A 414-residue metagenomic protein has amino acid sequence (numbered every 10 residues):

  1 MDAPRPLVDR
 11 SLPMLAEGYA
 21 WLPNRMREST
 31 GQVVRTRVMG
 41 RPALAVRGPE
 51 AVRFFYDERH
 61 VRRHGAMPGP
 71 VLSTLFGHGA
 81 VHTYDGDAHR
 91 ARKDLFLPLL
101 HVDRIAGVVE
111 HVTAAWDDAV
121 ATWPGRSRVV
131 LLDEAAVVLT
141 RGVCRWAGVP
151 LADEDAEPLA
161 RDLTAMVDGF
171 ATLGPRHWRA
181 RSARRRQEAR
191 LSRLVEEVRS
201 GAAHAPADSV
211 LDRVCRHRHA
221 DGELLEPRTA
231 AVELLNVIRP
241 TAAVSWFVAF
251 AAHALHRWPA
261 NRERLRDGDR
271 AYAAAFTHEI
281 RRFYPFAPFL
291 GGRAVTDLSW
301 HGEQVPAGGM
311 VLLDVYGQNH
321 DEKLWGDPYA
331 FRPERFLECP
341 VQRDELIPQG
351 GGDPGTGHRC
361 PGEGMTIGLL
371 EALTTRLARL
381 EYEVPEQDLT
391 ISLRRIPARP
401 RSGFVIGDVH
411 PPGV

Functional and structural regions predicted by a protein language model:
M1-V8, P13-A16, L22-V46, E50-V414: Cytochrome P450
